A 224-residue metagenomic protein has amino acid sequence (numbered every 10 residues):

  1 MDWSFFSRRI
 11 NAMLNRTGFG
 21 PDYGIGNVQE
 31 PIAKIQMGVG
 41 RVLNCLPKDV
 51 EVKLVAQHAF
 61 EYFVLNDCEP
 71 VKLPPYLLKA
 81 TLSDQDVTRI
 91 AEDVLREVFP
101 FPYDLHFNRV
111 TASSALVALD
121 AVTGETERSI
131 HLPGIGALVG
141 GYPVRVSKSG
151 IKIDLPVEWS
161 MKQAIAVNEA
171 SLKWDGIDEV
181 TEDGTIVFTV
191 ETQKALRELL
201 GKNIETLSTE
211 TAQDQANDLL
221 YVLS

Functional and structural regions predicted by a protein language model:
M1-V39: Rossmann-like NAD(P)(H) cofactor-binding subdomain of soluble oxidoreductases
R41-S224: Long, compositionally biased stretches enriched for glycine and/or charged residues
